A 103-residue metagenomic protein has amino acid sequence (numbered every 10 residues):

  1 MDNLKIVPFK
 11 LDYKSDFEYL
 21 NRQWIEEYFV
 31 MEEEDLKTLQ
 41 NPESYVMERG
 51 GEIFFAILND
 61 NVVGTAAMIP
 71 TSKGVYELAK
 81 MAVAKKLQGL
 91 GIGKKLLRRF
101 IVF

Functional and structural regions predicted by a protein language model:
L4, P8-A79, A84-K85, L97-R99 (+1 more regions): Acetyl-CoA-dependent GNAT
L90: Flexible nucleotide-binding loop
